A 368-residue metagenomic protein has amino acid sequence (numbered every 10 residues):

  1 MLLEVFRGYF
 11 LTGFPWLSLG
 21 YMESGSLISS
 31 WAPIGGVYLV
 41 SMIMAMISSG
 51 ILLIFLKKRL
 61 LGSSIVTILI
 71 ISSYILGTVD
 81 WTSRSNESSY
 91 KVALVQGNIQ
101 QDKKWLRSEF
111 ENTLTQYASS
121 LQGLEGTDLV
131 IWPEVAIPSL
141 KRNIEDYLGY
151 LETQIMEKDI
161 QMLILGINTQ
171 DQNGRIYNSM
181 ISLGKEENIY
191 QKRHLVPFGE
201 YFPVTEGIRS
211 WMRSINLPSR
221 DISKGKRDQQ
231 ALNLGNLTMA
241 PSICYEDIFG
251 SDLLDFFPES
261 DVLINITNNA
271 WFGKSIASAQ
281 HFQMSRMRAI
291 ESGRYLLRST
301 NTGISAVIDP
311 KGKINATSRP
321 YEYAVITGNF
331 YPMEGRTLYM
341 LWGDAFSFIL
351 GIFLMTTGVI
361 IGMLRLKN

Functional and structural regions predicted by a protein language model:
M1-W81, K274, S285-R288, T300-S305 (+2 more regions): Membrane-embedded alpha-helical bundles of multi-pass enzymes that act on lipidic or dolichyl-linked glycan substrates
W81-W342: Soluble catalytic domains of enzymes that build or remodel membrane lipids, polysaccharides, and related
